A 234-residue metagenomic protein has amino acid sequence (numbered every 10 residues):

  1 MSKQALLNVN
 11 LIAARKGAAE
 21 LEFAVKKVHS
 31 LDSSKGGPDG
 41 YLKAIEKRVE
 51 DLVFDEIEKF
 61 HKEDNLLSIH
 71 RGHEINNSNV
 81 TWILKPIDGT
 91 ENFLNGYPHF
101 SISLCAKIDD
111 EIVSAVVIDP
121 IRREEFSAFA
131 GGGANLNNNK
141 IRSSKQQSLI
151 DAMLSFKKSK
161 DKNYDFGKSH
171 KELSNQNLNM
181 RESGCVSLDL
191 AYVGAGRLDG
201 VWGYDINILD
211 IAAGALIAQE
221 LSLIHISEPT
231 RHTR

Functional and structural regions predicted by a protein language model:
M1-I87, I224: N-terminal subdomain of lithium-sensitive/metallo-dependent phosphomonoesterases centered on the IMPase/IPPase/PAP
A5, K59, L67, E74-G131 (+2 more regions): Active-site-adjacent structural elements in enzyme catalytic cores
L21, G89-T90, L154, V193 (+1 more regions): Buried hydrophobic positions in well-ordered alpha/beta secondary-structure cores of metabolic enzymes
N76-V80, L149, G194-R197: A short, glycine/Asx- and small/polar-enriched loop/turn that sits immediately N-terminal to a beta-strand
C105-L190: Acidic beta-strand-loop-alpha-helix segment within the catalytic core of divalent metal-dependent phosphate-processing
L188-A195, A212-E220: Acidic, metal-associated active-site segment
A195-G200, L223: Alpha-to-beta junction loops
I224-R234: Single conserved hydrophobic/aromatic residue that forms the stacking wall/gate of nucleotide- or nucleobase-binding
